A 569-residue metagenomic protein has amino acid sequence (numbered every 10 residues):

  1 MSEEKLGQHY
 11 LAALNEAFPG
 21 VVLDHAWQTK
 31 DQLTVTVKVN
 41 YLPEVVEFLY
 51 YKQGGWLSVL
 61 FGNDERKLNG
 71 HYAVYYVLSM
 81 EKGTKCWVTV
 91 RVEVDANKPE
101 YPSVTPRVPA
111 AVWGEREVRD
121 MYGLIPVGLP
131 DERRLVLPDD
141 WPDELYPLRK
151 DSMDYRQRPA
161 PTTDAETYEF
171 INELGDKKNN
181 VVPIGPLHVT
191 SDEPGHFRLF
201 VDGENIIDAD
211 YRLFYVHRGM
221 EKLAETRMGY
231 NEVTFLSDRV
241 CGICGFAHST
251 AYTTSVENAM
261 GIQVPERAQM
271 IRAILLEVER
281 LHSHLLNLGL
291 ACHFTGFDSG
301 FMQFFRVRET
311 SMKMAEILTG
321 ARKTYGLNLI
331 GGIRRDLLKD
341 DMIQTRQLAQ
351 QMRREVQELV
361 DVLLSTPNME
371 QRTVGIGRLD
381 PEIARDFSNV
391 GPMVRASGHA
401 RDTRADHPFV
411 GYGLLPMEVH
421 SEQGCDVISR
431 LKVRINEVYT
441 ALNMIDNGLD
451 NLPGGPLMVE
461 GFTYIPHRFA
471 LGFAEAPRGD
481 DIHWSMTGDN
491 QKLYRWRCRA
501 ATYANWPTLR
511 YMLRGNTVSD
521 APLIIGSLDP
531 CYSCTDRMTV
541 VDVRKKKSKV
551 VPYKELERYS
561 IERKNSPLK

Functional and structural regions predicted by a protein language model:
M1-D208, S283, S365, M369-Q371 (+4 more regions): Terminal low-complexity/charged segments
L42, L135-E144, D151-K569: Metal/cofactor-centered catalytic core regions of large enzymes
